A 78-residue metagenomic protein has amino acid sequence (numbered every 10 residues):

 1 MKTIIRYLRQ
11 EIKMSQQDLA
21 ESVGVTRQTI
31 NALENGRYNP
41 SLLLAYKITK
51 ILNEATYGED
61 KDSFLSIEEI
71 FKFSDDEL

Functional and structural regions predicted by a protein language model:
M1-E11: A short, Lys/Arg-rich alpha-helix, primarily the initiator
Q10, E21, K50: Alpha-helical residues within the helix-turn-helix
K13-A32, S63: Short alpha-helical DNA-recognition segment
N35: Short, conserved catalytic or interaction motifs in soluble domains
A45-L52, I70: Hydrophobic micro-packing sites on short alpha-helices
T56-L78: Short, charged recognition helix plus adjacent turn of helix-turn-helix-like nucleic-acid-binding domains
